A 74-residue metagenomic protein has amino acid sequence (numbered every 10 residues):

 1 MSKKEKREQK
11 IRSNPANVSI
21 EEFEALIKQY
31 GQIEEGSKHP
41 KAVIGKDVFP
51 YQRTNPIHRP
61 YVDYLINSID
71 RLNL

Functional and structural regions predicted by a protein language model:
M1-E21, A25: A charge-rich, low-complexity, intrinsically flexible signal that marks solvent-exposed coils, linkers, repeats
N14, E21, Q52-T54, P60: Surface-exposed loop/turn and secondary-structure junction residues enriched for glycine/proline
A16-N17, Q32, L74: Alpha-helix boundary/capping and short turn/kink residues
E21, A25-Y51: A short, structured beta-strand/loop element
T54-L74: C-terminal structural segments of small proteins and small subunits
